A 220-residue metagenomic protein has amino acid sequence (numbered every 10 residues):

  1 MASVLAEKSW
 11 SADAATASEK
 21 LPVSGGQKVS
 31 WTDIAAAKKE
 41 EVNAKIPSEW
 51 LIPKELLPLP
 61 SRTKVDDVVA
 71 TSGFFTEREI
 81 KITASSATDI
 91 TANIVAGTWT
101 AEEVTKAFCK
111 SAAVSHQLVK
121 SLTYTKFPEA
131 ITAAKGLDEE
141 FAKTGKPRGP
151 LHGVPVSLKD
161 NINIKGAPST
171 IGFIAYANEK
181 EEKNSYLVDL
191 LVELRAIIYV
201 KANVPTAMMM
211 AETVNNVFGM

Functional and structural regions predicted by a protein language model:
M1-E139, K165: An N-terminal boundary/leader segment
V119, T123-K126, P147, Y176 (+1 more regions): Short secondary-structure transition/capping motifs
L137-P155: Immediate post-signal peptide segment of exported/extracytoplasmic ligand-binding proteins
P150-M220: Short glycine/serine-rich loop/turn segments
